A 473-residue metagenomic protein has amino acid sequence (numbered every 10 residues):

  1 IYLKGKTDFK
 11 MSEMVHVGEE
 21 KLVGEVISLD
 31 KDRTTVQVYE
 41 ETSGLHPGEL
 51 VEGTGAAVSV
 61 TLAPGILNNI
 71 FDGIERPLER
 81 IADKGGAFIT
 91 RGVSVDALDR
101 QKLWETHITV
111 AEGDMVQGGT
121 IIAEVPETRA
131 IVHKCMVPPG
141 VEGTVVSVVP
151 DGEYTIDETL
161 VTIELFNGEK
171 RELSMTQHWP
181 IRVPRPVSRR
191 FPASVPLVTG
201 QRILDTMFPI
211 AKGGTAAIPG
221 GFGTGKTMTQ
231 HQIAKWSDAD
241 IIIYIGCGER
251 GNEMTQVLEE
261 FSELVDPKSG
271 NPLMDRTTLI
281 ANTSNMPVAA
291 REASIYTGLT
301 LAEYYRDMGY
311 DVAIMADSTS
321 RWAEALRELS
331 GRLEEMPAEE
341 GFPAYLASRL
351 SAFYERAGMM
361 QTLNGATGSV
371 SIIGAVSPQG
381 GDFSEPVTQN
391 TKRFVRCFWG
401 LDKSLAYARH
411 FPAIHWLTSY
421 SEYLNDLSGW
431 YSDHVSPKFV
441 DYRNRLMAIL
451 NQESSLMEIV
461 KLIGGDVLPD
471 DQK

Functional and structural regions predicted by a protein language model:
I1-A82, A87-T90: N-terminal accessory targeting/assembly segments
K6, E20, A56-A57, E75 (+5 more regions): Short, surface-exposed secondary-structure boundary micro-motifs
S28-T34, P64-E75, I131-D151, R171-R185: Short, compositionally biased
D32-T34, A56, V141-V145, P219 (+2 more regions): Metallocofactor- and cofactor-centric catalytic cores in central/energy metabolism, strongly enriched
V38, S43, E105-M115, V145-E153: Short histidine-centered loop motifs in beta-beta connectors
V58-L62, P77-D83, G168-R171, R190-F191 (+5 more regions): Active-site phosphate-binding and catalytic loops of NTP-dependent enzymes
D83-P138, T155-T215, T229-Q232, P267-M286 (+1 more regions): P-loop NTPase nucleotide-binding/switch module
T206-M207, G213-K473: P-loop NTPase catalytic core
